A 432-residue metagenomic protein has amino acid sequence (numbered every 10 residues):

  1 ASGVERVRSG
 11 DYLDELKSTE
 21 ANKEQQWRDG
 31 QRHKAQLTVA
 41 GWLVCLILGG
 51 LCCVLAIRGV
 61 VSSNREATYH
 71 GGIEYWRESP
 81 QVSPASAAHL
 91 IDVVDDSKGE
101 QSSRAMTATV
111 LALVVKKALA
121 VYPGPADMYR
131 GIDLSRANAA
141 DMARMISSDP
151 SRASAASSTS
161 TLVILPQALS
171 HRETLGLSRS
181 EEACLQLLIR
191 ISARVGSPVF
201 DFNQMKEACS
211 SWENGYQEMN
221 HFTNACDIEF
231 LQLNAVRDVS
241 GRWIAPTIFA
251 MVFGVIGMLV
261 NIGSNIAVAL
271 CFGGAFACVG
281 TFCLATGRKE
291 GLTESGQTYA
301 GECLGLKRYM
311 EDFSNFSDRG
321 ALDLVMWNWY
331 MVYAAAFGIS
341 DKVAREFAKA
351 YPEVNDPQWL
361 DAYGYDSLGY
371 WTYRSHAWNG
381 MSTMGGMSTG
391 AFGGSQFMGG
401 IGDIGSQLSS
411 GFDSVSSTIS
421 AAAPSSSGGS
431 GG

Functional and structural regions predicted by a protein language model:
A1-G432: Acidic, Ser/Thr/Pro-rich intrinsically disordered cytosolic tails and loops of eukaryotic transmembrane proteins
